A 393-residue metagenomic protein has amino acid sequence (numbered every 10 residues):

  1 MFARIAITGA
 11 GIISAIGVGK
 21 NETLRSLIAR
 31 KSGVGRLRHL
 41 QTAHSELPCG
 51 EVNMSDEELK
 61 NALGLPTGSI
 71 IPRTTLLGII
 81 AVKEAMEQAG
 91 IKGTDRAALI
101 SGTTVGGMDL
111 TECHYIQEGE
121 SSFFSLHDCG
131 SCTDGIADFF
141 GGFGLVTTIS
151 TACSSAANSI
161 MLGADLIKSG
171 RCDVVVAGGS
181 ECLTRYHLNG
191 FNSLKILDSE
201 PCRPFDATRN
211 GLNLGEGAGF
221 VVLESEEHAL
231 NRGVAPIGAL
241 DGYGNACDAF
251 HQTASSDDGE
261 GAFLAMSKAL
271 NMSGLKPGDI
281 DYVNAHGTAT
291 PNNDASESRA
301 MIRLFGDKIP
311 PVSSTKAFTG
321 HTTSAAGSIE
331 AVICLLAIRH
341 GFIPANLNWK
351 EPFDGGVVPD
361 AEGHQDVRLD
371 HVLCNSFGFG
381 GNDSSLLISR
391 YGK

Functional and structural regions predicted by a protein language model:
M1, R36-I80, R96, G106-Q117 (+5 more regions): Conserved catalytic cysteine-centered active-site region of acyl-thioester-dependent Claisen-condensing enzymes
M1-I7, G93-T94, L275-D279, K308 (+1 more regions): Flexible, low-complexity linker/loop segments at domain and module junctions
M1-T67, A89, E227-A239, V332-N346 (+2 more regions): ACP-dependent fatty acid/polyketide chain-elongation machinery
A3-T8, I28-R38, H44-L47, L197 (+3 more regions): Condensing-enzyme catalytic core mediating Claisen C-C bond formation in acyl metabolism
G9, L27, V82, L99 (+10 more regions): Conserved small-residue
R38, R171-S193, D198-R209, Y243-D257 (+2 more regions): Acyl-CoA/ACP chain-elongation machinery
L59, K83-A97, F139, H228-A235 (+2 more regions): Phosphate/pyrophosphate-binding loops at sites that engage ATP/ADP/AMP, CoA/4′-phosphopantetheine, polyphosphate
G78-Q88, F140, V146-G179, L214-V234 (+2 more regions): Active-site-proximal alpha-helical scaffold in enzymes
